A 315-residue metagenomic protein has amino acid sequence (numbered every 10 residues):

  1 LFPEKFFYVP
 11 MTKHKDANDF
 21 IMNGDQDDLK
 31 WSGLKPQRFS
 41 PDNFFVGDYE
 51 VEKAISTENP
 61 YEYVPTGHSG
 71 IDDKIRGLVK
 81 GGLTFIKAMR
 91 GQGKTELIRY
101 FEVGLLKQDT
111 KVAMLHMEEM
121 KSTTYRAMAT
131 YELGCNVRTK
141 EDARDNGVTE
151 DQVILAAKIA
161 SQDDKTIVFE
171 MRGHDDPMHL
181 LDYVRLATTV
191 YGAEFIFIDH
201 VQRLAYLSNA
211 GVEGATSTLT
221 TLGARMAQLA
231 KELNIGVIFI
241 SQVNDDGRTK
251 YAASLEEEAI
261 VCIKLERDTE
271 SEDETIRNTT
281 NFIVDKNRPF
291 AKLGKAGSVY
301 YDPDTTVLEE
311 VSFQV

Functional and structural regions predicted by a protein language model:
L1-Y49, T57: TOPRIM fold recognition
K15-F20, K121-R126, G134, L204-S208 (+3 more regions): Switch/connector loops and helix/strand junctions flanking conserved nucleotide-binding motifs in nucleotide-processing
P41-C135: The Walker A/P-loop phosphate-binding site
D73, D109-Y191, A296-S298: Cytosolic-facing regulatory segments adjacent to core modules
F85, V168, E194-F197, I238: Structural motif
R90, P177-I196, A210, Q228-L233 (+1 more regions): C-terminal regions of RecA-like/P-loop NTPase motor modules
M117-E119, I235, F239-Q242: Conserved H-loop
A193-K231: Helical hairpin unit composed of two closely spaced alpha helices linked by a short loop
